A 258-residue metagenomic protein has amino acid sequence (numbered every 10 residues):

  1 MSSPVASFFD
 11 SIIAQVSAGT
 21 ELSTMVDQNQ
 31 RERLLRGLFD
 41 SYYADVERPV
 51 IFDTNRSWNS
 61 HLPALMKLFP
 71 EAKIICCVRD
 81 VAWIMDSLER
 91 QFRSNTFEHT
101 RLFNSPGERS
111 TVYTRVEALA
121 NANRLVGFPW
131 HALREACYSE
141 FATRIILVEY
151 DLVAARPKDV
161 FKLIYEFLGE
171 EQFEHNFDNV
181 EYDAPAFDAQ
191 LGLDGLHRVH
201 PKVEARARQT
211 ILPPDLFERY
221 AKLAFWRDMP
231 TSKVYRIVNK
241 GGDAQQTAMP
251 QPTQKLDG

Functional and structural regions predicted by a protein language model:
M1, I74, I145-L147: Conserved beta-strand scaffold positions in the cores of enzyme catalytic domains, especially in NTP/NDP-utilizing
M1-L38, D45, R93, D183-F187 (+2 more regions): PAPS-dependent sulfotransferase catalytic core
F9, N59-L62, A82-S87, A154-K158: Short catalytic/ligand-binding loop motif for oxyanion handling, primarily in non-cytosolic enzymes, centered on
N29-D45, D86-F167, A224: PAPS-dependent sulfotransferase catalytic domain
R48-P49, K73: Loop/turn-to-beta-strand initiation segments
I51-T54, C76-V78, L147-E149: Short beta-strand segments
L65-Q91: Conserved phosphate-donor/acceptor-positioning beta-strand/loop module used by diverse small-molecule
L119-A122, W130, R134-E140, L163-G258: PAPS-dependent sulfotransferases, especially Golgi type II membrane carbohydrate sulfotransferases
